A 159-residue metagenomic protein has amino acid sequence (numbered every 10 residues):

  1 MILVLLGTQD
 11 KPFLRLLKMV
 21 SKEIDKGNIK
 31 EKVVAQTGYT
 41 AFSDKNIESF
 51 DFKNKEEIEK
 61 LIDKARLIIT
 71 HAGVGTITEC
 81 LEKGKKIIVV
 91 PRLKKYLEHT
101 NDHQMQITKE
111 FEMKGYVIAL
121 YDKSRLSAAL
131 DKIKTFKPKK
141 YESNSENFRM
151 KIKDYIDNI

Functional and structural regions predicted by a protein language model:
M1-K64, M105: Donor-nucleotide binding loops and adjacent catalytic segments primarily of GT-B fold Leloir glycosyltransferases
K11, K53-K60, H71, E98-D102 (+4 more regions): Residues at secondary-structure transition points
F13, T76-T78, S127: Short, well-ordered alpha-helical microsegments
V34, L120-D131: Mobile beta-alpha loop/short-helix "lid" or hinge segments that flank ligand
S49-F52, V117-R125: Short acidic-hydrophobic, aromatic-tinged amphipathic segments that line or gate anion-handling sites
I58-H99: A donor-sugar binding/catalytic signature common to diverse glycosyltransferases and related nucleotide-sugar
K86-Y121: Catalytic binding pocket for nucleotide-activated donors in carbohydrate/polymer assembly enzymes
K132-I159: C-terminal amphipathic helix plus adjacent low-complexity, charged tail appended to glycosyltransferase catalytic
